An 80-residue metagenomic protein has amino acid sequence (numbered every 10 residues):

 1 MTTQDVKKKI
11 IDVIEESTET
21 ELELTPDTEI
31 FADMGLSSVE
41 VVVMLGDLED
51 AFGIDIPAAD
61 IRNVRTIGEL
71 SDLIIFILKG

Functional and structural regions predicted by a protein language model:
T2-L36, E40, M44, D50-G80: Phosphopantetheine-dependent thiolation modules in NRPS/PKS and related acyl-activating systems
